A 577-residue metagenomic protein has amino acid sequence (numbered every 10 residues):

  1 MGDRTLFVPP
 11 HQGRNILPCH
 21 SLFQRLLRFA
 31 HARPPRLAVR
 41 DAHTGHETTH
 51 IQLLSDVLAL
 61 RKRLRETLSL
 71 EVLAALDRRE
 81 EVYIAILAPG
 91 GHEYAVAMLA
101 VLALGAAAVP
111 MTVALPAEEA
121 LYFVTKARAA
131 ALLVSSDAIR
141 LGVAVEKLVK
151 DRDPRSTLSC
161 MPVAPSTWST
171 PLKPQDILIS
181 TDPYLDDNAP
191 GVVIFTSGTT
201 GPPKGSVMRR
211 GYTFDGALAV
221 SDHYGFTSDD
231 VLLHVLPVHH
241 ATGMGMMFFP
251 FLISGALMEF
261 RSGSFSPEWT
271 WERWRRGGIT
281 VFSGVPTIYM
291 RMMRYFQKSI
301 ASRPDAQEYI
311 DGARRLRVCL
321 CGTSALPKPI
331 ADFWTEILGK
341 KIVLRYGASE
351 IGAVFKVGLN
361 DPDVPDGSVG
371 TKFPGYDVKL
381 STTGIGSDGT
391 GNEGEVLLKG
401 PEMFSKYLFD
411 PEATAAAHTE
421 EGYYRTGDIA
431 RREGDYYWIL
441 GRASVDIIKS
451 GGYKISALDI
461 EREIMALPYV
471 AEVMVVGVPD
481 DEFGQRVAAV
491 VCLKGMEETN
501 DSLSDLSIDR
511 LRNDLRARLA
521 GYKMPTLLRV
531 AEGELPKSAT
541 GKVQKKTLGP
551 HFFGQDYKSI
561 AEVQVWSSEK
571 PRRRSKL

Functional and structural regions predicted by a protein language model:
M1-Y83, L99, L493, N513 (+1 more regions): N-lobe entry segment of adenylate-forming
P34-P35, R78, V163-S166, T170-F195 (+2 more regions): Conserved pre-ATP/AMP-binding loop-to-beta segment of ANL
G45, M474-D480, Q485-G495, I508-L577: Conserved C-terminal "lid"/linker of ANL adenylate-forming enzymes
H46, R63-E118, V235, K454: Conserved AMP-binding/adenylate-forming
E47-Q52, D182-Y184, G191-L218: Conserved AMP-binding A3 loop
F214-V231, A241-S283, R291, Y295-S299 (+1 more regions): Conserved AMP-binding/adenylation subdomain of ANL enzymes
I279-G284, Y295-V364, D377: Gly/Ser/Thr-rich phosphate-binding loop
G400, S405-K406, A416, G427-K523: AMP-binding/adenylate-forming catalytic core of the ANL superfamily
